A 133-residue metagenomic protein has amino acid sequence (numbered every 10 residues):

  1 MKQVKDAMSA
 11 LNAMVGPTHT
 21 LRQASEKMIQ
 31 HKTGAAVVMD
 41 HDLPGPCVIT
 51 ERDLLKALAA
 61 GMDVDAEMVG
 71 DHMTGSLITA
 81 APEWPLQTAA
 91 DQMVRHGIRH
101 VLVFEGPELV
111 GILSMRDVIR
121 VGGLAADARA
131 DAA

Functional and structural regions predicted by a protein language model:
M1-L11, P46-T79, P85-V94, L109 (+1 more regions): Tandem CBS (Bateman) regulatory domains
M14, L102, G111: Conserved SAM-binding loop
V15-K32, V38-M39, A80-G97, F104 (+1 more regions): The conserved cystathionine-beta-synthase
T33, G45-P46: Local beta-strand N-terminus motif with an aromatic residue
V37, L102, S114: Conserved beta-strand segments that form the floor/walls of ligand-binding pockets within enzyme and binding domains
M39-H41, E51-R52: Acidic/polar N-terminal loop/beta-strand segments that form early-domain functional surfaces
D42-L43, P107: Glycine-biased flexible loop/turn sites that connect beta-strands or occur in inter-domain linkers
